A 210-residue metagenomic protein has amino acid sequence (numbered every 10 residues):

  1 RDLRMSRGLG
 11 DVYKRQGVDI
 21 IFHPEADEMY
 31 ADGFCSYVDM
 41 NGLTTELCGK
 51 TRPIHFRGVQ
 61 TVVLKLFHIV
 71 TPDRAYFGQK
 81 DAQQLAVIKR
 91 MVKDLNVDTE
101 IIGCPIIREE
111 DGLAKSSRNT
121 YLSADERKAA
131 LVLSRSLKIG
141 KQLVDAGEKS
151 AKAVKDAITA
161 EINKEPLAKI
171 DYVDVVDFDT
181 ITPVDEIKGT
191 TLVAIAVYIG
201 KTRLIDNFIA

Functional and structural regions predicted by a protein language model:
R1-Y13: Single conserved hydrophobic/aromatic residue that forms the stacking wall/gate of nucleotide- or nucleobase-binding
Y13, F77, G112, V173 (+1 more regions): Residue-level signal for inorganic ion chemistry
V18-G33: A conserved beta-strand->alpha-helix junction
Y37-F56: Glycine-rich phosphate-binding "P-loop"
H55-L66, V87: Active-site glycine-rich loop that binds ribose-phosphate moieties when present
F67-Y76: Proline-aspartate-enriched helix->loop->beta-strand connector
D81-P166, I170-D171, V176: Glycine-rich, Lys/Arg-enriched anion-binding loops that position phosphate/diphosphate groups for phosphoryl
A157-A210: Phosphate/ribose-recognition catalytic cores of enzymes acting on nucleotide-derived substrates
